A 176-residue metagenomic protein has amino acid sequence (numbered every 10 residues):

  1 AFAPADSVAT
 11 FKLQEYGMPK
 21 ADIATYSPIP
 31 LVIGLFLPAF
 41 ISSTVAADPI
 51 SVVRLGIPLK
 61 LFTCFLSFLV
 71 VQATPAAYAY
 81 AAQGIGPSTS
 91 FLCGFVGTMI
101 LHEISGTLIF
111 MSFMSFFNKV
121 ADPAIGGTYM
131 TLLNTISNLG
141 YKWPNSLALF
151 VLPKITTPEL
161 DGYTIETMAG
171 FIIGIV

Functional and structural regions predicted by a protein language model:
A1-D6: Conserved extracellular-gate-facing transmembrane-helix segments in secondary transporters
A9-G34: Loop-to-transmembrane helix entry
K20-A21, C93, P123-I136: Loop-to-transmembrane helix entry/capping segments in MFS-fold secondary transporters and related SLC/MFSD carriers
S27-L31, L133-L149: Glycine-rich segments within core transmembrane alpha-helices of 12-TM secondary carriers
G34-L55, P75, L152-P153: Helix-to-loop junctions at the C-terminal end of transmembrane segments in multipass secondary transporters
P49-V52, F150-G174: A membrane-interface helix-boundary motif in multi-pass transporters
L59-S88: C-terminal ends and interior cores of transmembrane alpha-helices in multi-pass membrane transporters/permeases
A77-F116: Hydrophobic core of transmembrane alpha-helices in multi-pass small-molecule transporters, especially MFS/SLC-type
